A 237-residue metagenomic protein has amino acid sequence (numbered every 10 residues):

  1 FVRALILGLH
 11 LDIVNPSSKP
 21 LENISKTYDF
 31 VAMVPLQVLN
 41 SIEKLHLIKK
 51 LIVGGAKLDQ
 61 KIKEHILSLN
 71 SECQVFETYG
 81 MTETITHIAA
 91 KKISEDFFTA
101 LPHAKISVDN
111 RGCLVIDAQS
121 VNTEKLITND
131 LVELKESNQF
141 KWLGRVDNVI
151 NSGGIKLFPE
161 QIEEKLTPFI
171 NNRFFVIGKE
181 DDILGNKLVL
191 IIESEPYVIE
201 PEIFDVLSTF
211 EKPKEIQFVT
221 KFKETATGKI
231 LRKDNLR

Functional and structural regions predicted by a protein language model:
F1, V34, L51, I106 (+5 more regions): Residue-level signal for inorganic ion chemistry
F1-N40: AMP-binding/adenylate-forming
H46-S94: Gly/Ser/Thr-rich phosphate-binding loop
K57-Q60, T78, I88-I127: Adenylate-forming AMP-binding core of the ANL superfamily, especially NRPS adenylation
F76-E83, F175-E180, Q217: Beta-strand->loop->alpha-helix junctions that form or flank phosphate-binding loops in nucleotide-handling enzymes
L126-E211: AMP-binding/adenylate-forming catalytic core of the ANL superfamily
L207-I230: AMP-binding/adenylate-forming catalytic domain of the ANL superfamily
I230-R237: Phosphopantetheine-dependent thiolation modules in NRPS/PKS and related acyl-activating systems
